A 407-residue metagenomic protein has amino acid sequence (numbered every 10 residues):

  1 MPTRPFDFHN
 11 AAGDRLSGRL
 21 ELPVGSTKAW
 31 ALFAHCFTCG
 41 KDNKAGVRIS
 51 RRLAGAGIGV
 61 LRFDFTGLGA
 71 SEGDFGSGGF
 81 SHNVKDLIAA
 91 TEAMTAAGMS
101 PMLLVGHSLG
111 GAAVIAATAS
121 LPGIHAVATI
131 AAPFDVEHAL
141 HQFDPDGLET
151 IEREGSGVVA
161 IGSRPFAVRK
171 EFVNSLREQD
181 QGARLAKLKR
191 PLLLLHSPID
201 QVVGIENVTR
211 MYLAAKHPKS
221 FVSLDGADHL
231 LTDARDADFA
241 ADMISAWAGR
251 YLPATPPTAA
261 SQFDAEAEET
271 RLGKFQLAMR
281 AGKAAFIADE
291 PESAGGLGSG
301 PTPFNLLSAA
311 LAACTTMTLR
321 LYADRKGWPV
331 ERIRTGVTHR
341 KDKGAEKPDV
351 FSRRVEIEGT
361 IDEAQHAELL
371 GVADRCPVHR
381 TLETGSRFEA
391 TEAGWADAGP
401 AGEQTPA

Functional and structural regions predicted by a protein language model:
M1-S26: N-terminal cap/lid segment of alpha/beta-hydrolase-fold proteins
T38-S50, F65, E206: The serine-hydrolase catalytic nucleophile loop
K41, L68-M99: Catalytic nucleophile-loop/oxyanion-hole region of alpha/beta-hydrolase and closely related hydrolase-like folds
S50-E72: Conserved alpha/beta-hydrolase
P122-E171: Hydrolase active-site cap/lid region
L188-K189, L194-H196, D200: Short beta-strand/loop motif that positions the catalytic acidic residue of the alpha/beta-hydrolase fold
A227-F239: Catalytic histidine-centered segment of alpha/beta-hydrolase-like enzymes
D238-A309, M317-A407: Extended beta-strand/beta-hairpin segments
